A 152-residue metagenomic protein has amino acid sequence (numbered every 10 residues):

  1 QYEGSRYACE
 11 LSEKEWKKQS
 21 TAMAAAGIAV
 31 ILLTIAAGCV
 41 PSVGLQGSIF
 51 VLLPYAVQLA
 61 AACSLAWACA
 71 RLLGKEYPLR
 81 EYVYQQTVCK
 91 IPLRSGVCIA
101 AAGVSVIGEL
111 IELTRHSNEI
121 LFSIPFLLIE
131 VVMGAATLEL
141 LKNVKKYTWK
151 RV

Functional and structural regions predicted by a protein language model:
Q1-Q19: N-terminal juxtamembrane cytosolic/stromal segments of multi-pass membrane proteins
T21-P41, A60, V97-E109: Canonical alpha-helical transmembrane segments of integral membrane proteins
C39-F50, L113-I120: Membrane-interfacial hairpin junctions
L45-C63, P125-E130: Alpha-helical transmembrane segments
L59-L79, L140-K145: Membrane-water interface of transmembrane alpha-helices
P78-S95: Short membrane-interface loop/juxtamembrane segments of multi-pass integral membrane proteins
A100-I129: Alpha-helical transmembrane segments and their membrane-interface junctions in multi-pass membrane proteins
A135-V152: Cytosolic juxtamembrane helix at the C-terminal end of the final transmembrane segment
